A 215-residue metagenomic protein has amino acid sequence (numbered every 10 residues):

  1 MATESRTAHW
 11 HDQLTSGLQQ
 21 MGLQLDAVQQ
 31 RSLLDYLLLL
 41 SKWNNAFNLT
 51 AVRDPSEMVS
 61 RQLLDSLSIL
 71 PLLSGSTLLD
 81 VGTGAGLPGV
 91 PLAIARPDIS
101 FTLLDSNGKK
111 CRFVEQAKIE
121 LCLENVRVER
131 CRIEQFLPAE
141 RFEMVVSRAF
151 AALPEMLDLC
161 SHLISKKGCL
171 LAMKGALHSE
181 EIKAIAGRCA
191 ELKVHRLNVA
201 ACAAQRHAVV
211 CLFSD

Functional and structural regions predicted by a protein language model:
A2-G75, L79, K109-R112, Q116-V126: Class I SAM-dependent transferase core
L40, L92, K174, C211: Residue-level signal for inorganic ion chemistry
L64-S147, L157-D158: Conserved SAM/SAH cofactor-binding pocket of Class I
S100, N125-R127, C169, A190-H195: Conserved beta-strand segments of alpha/beta enzyme cores
K110-R112, L153, H178: Short alpha-helix immediately C-terminal to the canonical SAM-binding loop
L157-C169: A short glycine-rich, Lys/Arg-flanked "PGG" loop and its adjoining helix->strand segment in the class I
K167-L177: Conserved beta-strand signature within the Rossmann-like core of class I S-adenosyl-L-methionine
A176-D215: Active-site capping/gating segments
